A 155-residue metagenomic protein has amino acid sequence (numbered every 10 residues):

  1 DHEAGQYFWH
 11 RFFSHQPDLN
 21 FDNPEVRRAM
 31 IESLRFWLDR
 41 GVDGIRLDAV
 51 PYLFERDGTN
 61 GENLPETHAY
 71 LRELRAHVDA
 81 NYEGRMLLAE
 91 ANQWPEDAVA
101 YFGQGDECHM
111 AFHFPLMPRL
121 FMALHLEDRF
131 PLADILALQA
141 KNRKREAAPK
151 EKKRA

Functional and structural regions predicted by a protein language model:
D1-R40, V50-N60, D97: Substrate-binding/active-site clefts of carbohydrate-active enzymes
E25-A29, E66-Y70, F130-D134: Soluble or luminal CAZymes and related metallo-dependent hydrolases
D43: Short acidic/polar active-site loop segments enriched in Thr and Asp
L53-M86: Extended hydrophobic/aromatic segments used for targeting, binding, or gating
R75-A155: Conserved alpha/beta catalytic core and glycan-binding cleft of carbohydrate-active enzymes
